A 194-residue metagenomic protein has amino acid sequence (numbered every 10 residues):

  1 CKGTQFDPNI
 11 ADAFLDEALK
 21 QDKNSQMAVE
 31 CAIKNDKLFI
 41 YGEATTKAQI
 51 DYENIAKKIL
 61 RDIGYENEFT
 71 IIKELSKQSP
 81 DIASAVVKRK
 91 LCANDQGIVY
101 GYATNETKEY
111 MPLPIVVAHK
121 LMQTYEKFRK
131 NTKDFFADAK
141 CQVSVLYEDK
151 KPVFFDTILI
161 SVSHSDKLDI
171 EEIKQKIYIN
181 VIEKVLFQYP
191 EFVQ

Functional and structural regions predicted by a protein language model:
C1-A28, K34: N-terminal, positively charged regions that mediate nucleic acid binding
T4, E43, I98, Y102: Gly/Ser/Thr-rich helix-start
Q5-D7, T46, N105: Short, electropositive, low-hydrophobicity segments enriched in small/polar residues
D22-A32, D51-E53, N67-I71: Short N-terminal amphipathic alpha-helices
V29-T46: Short, charge-patterned binding micro-sites
N35-K37, N54-R61, Y65-Q194: Glycine-rich, mobile lid/loop segments that gate access to catalytic sites or pores
A44-I55: Short, structured active-site "lid" loops
